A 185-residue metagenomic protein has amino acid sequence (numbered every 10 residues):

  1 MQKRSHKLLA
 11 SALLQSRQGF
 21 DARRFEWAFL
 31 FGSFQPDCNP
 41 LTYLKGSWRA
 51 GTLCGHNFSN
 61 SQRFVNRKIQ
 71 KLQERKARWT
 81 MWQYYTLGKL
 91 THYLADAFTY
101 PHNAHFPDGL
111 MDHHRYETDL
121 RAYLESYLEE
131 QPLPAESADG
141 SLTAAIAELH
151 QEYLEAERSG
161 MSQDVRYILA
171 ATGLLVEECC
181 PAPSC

Functional and structural regions predicted by a protein language model:
M1-C185: N-terminal leader/auxiliary helical segments
